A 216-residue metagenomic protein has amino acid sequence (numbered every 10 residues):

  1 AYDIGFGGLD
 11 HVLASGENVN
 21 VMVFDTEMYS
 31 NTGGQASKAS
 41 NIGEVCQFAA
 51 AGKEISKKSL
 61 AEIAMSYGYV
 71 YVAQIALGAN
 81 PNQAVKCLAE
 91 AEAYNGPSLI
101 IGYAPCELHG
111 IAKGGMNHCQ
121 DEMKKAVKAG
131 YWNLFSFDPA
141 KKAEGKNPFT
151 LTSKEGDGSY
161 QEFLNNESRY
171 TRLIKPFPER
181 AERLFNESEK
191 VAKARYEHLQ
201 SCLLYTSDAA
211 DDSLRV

Functional and structural regions predicted by a protein language model:
A1-Q35, Y71, G78-N95: Thiamine diphosphate
D3-G5, S30-G33, A39-S40, H109-I111 (+1 more regions): Short helix/loop capping segments that flank catalytic or ligand/cofactor-binding pockets
G8-V12, G16, Q35-G43, K113-E122: Short secondary-structure boundary/capping segments
S37-Y94, N165-Y170, P178: Conserved thiamine diphosphate
G78, A84-R183, E187, Q200: Glycine/aspartate-rich loop-and-adjacent alpha/beta segment that forms the canonical ThDP
K190-A194: A short structural micro-motif
Y205-A210: Conserved small/polar residues in nucleotide/adenosyl-binding loops
S213: Extended, polar beta-sheet/loop recognition surfaces of beta-rich domains that mediate binding to diverse ligands
